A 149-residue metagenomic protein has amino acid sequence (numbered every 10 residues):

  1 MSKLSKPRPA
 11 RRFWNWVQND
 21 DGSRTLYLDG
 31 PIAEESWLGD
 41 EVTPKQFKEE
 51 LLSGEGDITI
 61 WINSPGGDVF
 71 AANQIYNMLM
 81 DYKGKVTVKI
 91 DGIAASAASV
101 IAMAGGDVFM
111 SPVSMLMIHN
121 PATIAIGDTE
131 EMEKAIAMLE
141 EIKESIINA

Functional and structural regions predicted by a protein language model:
M1-A149: Terminal-region recognition feature
